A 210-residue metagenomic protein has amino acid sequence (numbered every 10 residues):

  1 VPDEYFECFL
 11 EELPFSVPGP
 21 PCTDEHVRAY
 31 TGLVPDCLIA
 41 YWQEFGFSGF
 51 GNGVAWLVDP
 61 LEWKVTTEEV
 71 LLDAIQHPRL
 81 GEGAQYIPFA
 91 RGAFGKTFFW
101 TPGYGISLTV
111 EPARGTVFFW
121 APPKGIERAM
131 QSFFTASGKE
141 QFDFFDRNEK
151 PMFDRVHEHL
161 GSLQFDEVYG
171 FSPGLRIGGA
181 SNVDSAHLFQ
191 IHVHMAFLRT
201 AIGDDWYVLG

Functional and structural regions predicted by a protein language model:
V1-I106, L163-G210: A surface-exposed partner-binding patch
R79-G81, G95-P102, R128-Q141, K150-F153: Noncatalytic linker/hinge segments flanking ATPase motor cores
S107-R147: Compact, glycine/acidic-enriched structural inserts
F133-S185: Mixed-charge (acidic/basic) macromolecular-recognition segments
